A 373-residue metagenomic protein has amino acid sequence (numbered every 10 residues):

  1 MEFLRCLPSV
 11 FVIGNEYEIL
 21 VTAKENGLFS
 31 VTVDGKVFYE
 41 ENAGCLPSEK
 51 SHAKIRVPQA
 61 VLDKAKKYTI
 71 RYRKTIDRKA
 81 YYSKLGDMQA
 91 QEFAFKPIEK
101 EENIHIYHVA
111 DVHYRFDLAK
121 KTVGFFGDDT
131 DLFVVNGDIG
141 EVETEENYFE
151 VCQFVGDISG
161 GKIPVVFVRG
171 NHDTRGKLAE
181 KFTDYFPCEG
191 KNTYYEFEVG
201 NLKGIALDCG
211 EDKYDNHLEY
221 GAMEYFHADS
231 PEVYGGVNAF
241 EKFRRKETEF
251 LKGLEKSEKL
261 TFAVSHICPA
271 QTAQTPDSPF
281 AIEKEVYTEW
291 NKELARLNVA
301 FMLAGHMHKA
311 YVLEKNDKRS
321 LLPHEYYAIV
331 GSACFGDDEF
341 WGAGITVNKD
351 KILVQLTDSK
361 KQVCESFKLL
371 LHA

Functional and structural regions predicted by a protein language model:
M1-Y107, L356-A373: Acidic, histidine-bearing metal-coordination/catalytic regions of metal-dependent phosphoesterases
L4-L7, G14-L20, F197, K309-A373: Binuclear metal-dependent phosphoesterase catalytic core
K74-K84, E150-K252, E289-V299, V312-N348: Extended active-site neighborhood of metal-dependent phosphoesterases/phosphodiesterases
L85-V135, E141: An acidic-aromatic substrate-binding cleft motif
Y107-D111, L132-D138, I163-N171, F262-H266 (+2 more regions): Active-site neighborhood of phospho(di)ester-bond hydrolases with catalytic His/Asp-centered motifs
V109-H113, G137-E145, H172, P231-K242 (+1 more regions): The substrate-binding groove and active-site-proximal loops of carbohydrate-active enzymes, especially glycoside
E146-Y148, K177-E180, H217-E219, T272-E285: Short, flexible/disordered intra-domain loops and linkers
Y234-K242, K256-F301: Active-site-proximal segments of metal-dependent phosphoesterases and phosphodiesterases across multiple
